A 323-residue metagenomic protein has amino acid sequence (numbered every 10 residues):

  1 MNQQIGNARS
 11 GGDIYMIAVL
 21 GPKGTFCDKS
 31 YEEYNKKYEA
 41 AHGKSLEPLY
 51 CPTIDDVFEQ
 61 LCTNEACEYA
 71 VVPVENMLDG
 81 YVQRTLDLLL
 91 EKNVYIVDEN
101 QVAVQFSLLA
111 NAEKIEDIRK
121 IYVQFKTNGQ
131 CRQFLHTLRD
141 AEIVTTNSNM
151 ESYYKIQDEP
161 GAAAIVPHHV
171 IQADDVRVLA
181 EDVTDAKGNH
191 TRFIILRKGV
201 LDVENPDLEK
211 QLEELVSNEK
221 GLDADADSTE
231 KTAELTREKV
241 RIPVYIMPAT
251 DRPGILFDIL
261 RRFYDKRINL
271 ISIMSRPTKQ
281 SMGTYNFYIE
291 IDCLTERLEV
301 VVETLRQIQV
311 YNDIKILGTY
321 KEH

Functional and structural regions predicted by a protein language model:
M1-H323: Domain-level signature for soluble enzymes in the chorismate/prephenate branch of the shikimate pathway
